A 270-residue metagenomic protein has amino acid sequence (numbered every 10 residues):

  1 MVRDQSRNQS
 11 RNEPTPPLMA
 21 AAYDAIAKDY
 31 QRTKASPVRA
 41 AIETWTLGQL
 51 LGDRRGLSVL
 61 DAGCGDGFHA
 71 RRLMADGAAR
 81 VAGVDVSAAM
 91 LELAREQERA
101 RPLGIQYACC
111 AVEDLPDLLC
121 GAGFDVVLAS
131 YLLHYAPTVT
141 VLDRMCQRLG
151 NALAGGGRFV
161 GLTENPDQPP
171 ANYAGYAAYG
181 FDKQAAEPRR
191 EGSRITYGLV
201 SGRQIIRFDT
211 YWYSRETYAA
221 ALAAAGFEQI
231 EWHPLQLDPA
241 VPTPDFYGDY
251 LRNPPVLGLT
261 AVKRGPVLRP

Functional and structural regions predicted by a protein language model:
V2-R54, F68-R72, M90: Conserved class I S-adenosyl-L-methionine
G56-S58: Nucleotide donor/acceptor-binding cores
L60-A62, D66-L115: Class I SAM-dependent methyltransferase SAM/SAH-binding core
D117-V127: A short acidic, Gly/Pro-enriched loop at the edge of an enzyme's catalytic core that lines a small-molecule cofactor
V126-T140: A short SAM/SAH-binding and catalytic strip from SAM-dependent methyltransferases
D143-G155: A short glycine-rich, Lys/Arg-flanked "PGG" loop and its adjoining helix->strand segment in the class I
V160-A221: SAM-dependent methyltransferase
T217, A221-P270: C-terminal lobe and adjacent flexible extensions of AdoMet/dcAdoMet transferase-like proteins
